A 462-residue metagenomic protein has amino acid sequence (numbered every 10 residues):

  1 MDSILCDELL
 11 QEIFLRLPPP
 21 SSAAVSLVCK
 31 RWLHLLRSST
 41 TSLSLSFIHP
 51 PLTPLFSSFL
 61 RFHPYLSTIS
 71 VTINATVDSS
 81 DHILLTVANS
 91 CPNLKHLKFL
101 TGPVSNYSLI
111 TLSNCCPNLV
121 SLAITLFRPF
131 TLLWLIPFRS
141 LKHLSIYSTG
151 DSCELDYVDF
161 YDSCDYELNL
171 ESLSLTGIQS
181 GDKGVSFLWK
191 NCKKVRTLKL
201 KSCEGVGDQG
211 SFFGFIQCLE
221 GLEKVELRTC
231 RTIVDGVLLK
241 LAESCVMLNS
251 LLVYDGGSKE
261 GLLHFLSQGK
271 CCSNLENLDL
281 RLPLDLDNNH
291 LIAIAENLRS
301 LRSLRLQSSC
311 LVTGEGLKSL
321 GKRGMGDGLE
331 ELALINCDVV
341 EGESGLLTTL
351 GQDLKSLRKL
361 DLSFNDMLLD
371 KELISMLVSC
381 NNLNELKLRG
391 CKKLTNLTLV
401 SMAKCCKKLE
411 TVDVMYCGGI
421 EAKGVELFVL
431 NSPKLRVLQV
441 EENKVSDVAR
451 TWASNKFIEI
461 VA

Functional and structural regions predicted by a protein language model:
M1-Q217, E223-R231, L238-A242, N249-S250 (+2 more regions): N-terminal adaptor-interaction module of cullin-RING ubiquitin ligase components
I4, L135, H143-S145, C153-Y166 (+6 more regions): C-terminal capping region of solenoid repeat domains
